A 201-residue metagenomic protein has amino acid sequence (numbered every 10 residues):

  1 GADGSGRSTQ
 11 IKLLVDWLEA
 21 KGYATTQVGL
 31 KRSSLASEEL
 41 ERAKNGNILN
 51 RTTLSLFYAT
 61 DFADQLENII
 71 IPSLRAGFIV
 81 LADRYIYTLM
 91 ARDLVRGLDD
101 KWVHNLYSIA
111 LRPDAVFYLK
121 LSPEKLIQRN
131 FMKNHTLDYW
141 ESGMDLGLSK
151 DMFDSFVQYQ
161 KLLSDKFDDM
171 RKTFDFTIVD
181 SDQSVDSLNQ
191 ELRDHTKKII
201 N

Functional and structural regions predicted by a protein language model:
G1-A2: P-loop (Walker A) phosphate-binding loop of NTP-binding proteins
R7: Conserved lysine of the Walker
Q10: Hydrophobic positions on the alpha1 helix immediately C-terminal to the Walker A/P-loop
V15, F131-N201: NTP-dependent small-molecule kinase module
W17, K21-L111: ATP-dependent small-molecule kinase phosphotransfer cores that center on conserved nucleotide phosphate-binding segments
V28, L119, V179: Hydrophobic residues at beta-strand termini and immediately following loops that shape nucleotide-binding pockets
R32-S34, I86-Y87, L121-I127, V185: Conserved nucleotide-binding/hydrolysis micro-motifs of P-loop NTPases
L89-L162: A glycine- and Lys/Arg-enriched "phosphate-lid" helix/loop adjacent to the NTP-binding pocket of small-molecule kinases
